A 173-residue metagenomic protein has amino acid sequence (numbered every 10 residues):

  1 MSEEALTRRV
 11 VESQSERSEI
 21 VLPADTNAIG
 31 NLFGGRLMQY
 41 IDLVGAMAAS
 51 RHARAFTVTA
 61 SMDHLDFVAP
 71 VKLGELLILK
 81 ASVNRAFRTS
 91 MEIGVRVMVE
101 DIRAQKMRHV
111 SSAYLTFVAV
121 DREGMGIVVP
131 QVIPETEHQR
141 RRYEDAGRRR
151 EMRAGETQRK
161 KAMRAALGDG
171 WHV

Functional and structural regions predicted by a protein language model:
E4, V10-E12, L32, L43-K80 (+3 more regions): Hydrophobic beta-strand-centered segment that forms part of the acyl-chain substrate-binding groove
E4-V11, S15, K72-L73, N84-V173: HotDog/MaoC-like acyl-thioester-processing domains
E16-I20: Active-site-flanking beta-strand signature of metal-NTP-handling nucleotidyl enzymes and homologous cyclase-like
V21-D25: Conserved short histidine dyad/triad with adjacent acidic residue
T26-Y40, W171-V173: A conserved, well-ordered hydrophobic junction motif at loop->secondary-structure transitions
Y40-V44, P134: Residue-level detector of alpha-helical segments with a strong bias toward transmembrane helices and their helix-loop
